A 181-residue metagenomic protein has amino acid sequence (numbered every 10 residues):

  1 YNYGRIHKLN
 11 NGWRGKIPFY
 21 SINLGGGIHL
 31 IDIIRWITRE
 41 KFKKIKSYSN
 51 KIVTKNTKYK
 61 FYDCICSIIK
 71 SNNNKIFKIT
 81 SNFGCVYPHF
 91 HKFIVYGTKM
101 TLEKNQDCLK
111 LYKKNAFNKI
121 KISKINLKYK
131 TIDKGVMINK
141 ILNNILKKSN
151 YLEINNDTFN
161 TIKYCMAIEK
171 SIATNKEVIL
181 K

Functional and structural regions predicted by a protein language model:
Y1-K58, N175: Predominantly a Rossmann-like dinucleotide-binding segment in NAD(P)-dependent oxidoreductases
Y20-S21, I125-K128, K147-N155: Active-site rim elements
I28-D32, I132-N139, N156-K163: A structural signal for well-ordered alpha-helical segments within the folded catalytic domains of diverse enzymes
K41-F42, K46, K75, S149-N150: Secondary-structure boundary/capping signal
N56-Y62, N72-M137, I154: NAD(P)-dinucleotide binding in Rossmann-like oxidoreductases
N72, K140-K181: C-terminal helix-rich "cap/oligomerization" subdomain common to oxidoreductases
